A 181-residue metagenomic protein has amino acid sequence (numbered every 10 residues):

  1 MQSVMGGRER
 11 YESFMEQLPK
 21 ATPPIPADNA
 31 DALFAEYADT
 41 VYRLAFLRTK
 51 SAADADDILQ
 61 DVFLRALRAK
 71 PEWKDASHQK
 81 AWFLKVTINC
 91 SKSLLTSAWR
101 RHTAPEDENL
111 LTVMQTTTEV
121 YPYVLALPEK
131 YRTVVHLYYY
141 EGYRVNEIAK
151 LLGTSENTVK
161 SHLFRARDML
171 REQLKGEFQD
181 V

Functional and structural regions predicted by a protein language model:
M1-A30, H102-T103, D107, V113-M114 (+3 more regions): C-terminal edge and immediately downstream basic/flexible tail or linker adjoining helix-turn-helix-like DNA-binding
P23-P24, K50, D61-H78, A98-W99: Sigma70-family region 2
L33-A52, L67-A69, V124: Amphipathic, Lys/Arg- and hydrophobic-enriched alpha-helical face
Y42, F63, P128, R132 (+1 more regions): C-terminal flanking helix
R43, D57-L64, R68, S77-N89: Structural recognition of an alpha-helix C-terminal capping motif at a helix-to-coil junction
K74, L84-P105, R165: Arg/Lys-rich amphipathic alpha helix in sigma70-family domain 2
I88, K92, L152-G176: DNA-recognition helix of helix-turn-helix
V134-Y138: A short pre-motif secondary-structure segment
